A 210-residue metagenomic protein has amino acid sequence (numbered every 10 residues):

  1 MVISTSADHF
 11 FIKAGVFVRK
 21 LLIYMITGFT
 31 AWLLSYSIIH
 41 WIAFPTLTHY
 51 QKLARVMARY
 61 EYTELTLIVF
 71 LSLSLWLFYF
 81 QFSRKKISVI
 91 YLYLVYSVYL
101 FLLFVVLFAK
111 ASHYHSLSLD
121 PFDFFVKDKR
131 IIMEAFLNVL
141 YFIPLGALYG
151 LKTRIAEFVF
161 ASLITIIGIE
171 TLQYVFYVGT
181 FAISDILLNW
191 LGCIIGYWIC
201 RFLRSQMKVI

Functional and structural regions predicted by a protein language model:
M1-V2, F29: N-terminal secretory/membrane targeting signals
V2-H9: N-terminal amphipathic/hydrophobic targeting modules at extreme N-termini, encompassing cleavable Sec/SRP-type signal
D8, S184-D185: Acidic side chains
F11-I12, G192: Low-complexity, compositionally biased segments
A14-V178, I183, W198-I210: Bulky hydrophobic segments
